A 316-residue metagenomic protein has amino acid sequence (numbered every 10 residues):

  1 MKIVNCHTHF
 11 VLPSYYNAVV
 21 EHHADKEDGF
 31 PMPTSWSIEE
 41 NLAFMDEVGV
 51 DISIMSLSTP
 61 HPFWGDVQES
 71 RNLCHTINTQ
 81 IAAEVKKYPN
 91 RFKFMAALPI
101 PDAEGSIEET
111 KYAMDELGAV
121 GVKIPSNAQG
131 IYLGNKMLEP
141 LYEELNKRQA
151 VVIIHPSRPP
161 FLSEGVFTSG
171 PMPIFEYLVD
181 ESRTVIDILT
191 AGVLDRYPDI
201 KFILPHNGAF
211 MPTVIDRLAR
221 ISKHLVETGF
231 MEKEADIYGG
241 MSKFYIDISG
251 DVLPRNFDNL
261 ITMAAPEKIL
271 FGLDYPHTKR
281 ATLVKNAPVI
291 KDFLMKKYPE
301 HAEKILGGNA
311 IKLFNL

Functional and structural regions predicted by a protein language model:
M1, N5-V19, V152, P156-F161 (+2 more regions): Short, solvent-exposed beta-strand-terminating loops
M1-C6, F10-I52, T79-K87, E108-Y112 (+5 more regions): Mid-to-C-terminal alpha-helical segments outside catalytic/metal-binding sites
V4-T8, S53-M55, K93-A96, V122-I124 (+4 more regions): Hydrophobic faces of well-ordered beta-strands that scaffold small-molecule active sites in alpha/beta enzyme cores
H22-F30, N127, Y238, S242-Y245: Short, basic, glycine/proline-bearing loop/turn elements
P31-W36, P62-F63, N72, I100-S106 (+4 more regions): Acidic-and-aromatic substrate-binding clefts and catalytic sites of carbohydrate-active enzymes
L57-I188: Active-site gating/metal-coordination segments in enzymes
L162, G170-L189, K201-L316: H/E-rich (His + Asp/Glu) clusters that bind or coordinate divalent metals
